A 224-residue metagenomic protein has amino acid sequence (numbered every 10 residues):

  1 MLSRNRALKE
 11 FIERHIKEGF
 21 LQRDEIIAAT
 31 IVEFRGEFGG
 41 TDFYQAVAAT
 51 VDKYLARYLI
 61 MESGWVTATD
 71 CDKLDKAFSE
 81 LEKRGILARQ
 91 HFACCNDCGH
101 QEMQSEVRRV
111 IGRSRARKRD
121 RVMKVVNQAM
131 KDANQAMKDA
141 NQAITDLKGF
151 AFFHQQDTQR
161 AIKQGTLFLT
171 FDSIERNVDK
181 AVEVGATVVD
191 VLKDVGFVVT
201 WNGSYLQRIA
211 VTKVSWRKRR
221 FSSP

Functional and structural regions predicted by a protein language model:
M1-E10, A133, F168-P224: Acidic, proline/glycine-rich low-complexity IDRs
M1-E106: Long, contiguous N-terminal structural blocks used for assembly/anchoring
I12, T50-L55, V126-A129, F153 (+1 more regions): Generic hydrophobic, helix-prone segments enriched in Leu/Val/Ile
H15, V32-G36, T145, A161 (+1 more regions): Compositionally biased, low-complexity repeat tracts
A56-Y58, A161-S173: Glycine-rich, often proline-containing surface loops adjacent to acidic residues and nearby aromatics that form
E62-V66, N141-L147, T187-V188: Short linear motifs at secondary-structure transitions and domain/linker junctions
G85-S114, D139, W201-G203, R208-S223: Ser/Thr-rich, low-complexity intrinsically disordered terminal regions
Q101-L167: An N-terminal amphipathic alpha-helical segment
